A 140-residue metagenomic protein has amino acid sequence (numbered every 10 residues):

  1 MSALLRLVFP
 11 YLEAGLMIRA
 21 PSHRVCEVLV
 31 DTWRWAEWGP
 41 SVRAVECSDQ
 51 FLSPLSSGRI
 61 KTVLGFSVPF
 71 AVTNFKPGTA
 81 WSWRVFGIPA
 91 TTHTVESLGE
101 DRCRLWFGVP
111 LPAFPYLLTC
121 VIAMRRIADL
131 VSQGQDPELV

Functional and structural regions predicted by a protein language model:
M1-D49: Hydrophobic ligand-binding cavity/cleft-lining segments
F9, V63-G65, F86-I88: Glycine-centered tight beta-turn/hairpin loop motif at sheet-sheet or coil-to-beta transitions
A14-L16, V68-N74, A90-L98: Hydrophobic/aromatic beta-strand elements that line small-molecule binding cavities or substrate pockets in beta-rich
R19-H23, Q50, N74-G78, V95-C103: A short, structured loop/turn motif at beta-sheet edges
E46, I60, F66-K76: A short, surface-exposed loop/turn module that caps and links secondary-structure elements
F51-L52, P69, L105-W106: C-terminal and inter-domain tail/linker signature
F51-R59, F75-W83: Short, hydrophobic/aromatic-rich segments at coil-to-beta transitions
A80-V140: Beta-strand/loop substructures that line and gate deep hydrophobic ligand-binding cavities in soluble
